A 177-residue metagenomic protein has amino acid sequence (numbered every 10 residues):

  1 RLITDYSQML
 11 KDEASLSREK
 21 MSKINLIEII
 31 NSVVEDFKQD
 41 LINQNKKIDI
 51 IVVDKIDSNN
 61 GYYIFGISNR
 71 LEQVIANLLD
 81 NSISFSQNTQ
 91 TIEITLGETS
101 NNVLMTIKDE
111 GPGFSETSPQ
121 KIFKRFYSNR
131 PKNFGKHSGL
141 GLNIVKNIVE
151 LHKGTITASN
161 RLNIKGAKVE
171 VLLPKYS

Functional and structural regions predicted by a protein language model:
A14-E19, N59-G66: Conserved micro-motifs of the catalytic ATP-binding
K20-K38, D54: A conserved beta-strand-to-alpha-helix junction within the catalytic ATP-binding
D40-K55: Short conserved segments within the C-terminal catalytic ATPase subdomain
S82-I83: Short helix-loop "hinge" at the ATP-lid/N-box region of the Bergerat-fold HATPase_c
T89-N101: Short beta-strand/loop element within the Bergerat-fold HATPase_c
F114-F126: Short conserved segment of the HATPase_c
G154-T155: Conserved glycine-rich
